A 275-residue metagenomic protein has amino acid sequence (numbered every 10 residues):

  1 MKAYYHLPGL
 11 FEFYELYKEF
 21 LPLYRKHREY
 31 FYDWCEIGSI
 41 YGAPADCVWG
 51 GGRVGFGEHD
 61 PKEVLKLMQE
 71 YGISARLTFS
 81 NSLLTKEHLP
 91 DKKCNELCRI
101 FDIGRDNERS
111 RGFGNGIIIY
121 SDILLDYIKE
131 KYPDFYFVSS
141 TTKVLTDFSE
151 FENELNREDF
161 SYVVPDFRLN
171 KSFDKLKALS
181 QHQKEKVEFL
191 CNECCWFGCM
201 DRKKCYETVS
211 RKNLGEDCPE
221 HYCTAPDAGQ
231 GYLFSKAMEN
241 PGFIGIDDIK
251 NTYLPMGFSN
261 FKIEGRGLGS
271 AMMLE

Functional and structural regions predicted by a protein language model:
M1-E150, E154, F160-E275: Active-site pocket-lining/capping segments in soluble small-molecule metabolic enzymes
